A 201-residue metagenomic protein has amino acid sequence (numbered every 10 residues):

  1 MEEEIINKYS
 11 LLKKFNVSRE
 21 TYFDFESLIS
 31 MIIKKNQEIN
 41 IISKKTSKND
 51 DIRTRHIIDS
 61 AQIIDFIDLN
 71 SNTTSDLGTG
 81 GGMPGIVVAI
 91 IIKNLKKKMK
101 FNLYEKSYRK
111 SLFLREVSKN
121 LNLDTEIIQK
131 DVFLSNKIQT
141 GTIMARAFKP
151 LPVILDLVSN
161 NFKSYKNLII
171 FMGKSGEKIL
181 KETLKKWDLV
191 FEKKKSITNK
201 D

Functional and structural regions predicted by a protein language model:
M1-N70, S75, Y108-L123: Class I SAM-dependent transferase core
K48, V132-F133, K193-T198: Short, solvent-exposed loop/turn elements at beta->coil junctions and helix N-caps that rim active or binding pockets
A61-G141, A145: Conserved SAM/SAH cofactor-binding pocket of Class I
G80, A147-P150, K174: Short glycine-rich anion-binding loops that position phosphate/pyrophosphate groups of nucleotides and phosphorylated
K100, D124-E126, N167, D188-E192: Conserved beta-strand segments of alpha/beta enzyme cores
L155-L168: A short glycine-rich, Lys/Arg-flanked "PGG" loop and its adjoining helix->strand segment in the class I
Y165-E177: Conserved beta-strand signature within the Rossmann-like core of class I S-adenosyl-L-methionine
S175-D201: Active-site capping/gating segments
